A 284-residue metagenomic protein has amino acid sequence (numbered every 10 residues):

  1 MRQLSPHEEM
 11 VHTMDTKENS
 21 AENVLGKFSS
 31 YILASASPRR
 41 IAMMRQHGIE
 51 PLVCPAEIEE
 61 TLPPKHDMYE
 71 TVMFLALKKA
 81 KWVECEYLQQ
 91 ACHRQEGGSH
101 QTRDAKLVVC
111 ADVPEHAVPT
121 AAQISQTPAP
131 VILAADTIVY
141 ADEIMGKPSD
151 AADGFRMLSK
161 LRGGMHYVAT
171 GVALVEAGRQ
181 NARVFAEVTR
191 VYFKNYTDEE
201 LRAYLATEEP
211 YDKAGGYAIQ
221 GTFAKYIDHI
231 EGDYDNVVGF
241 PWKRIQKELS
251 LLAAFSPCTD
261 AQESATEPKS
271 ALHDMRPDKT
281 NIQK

Functional and structural regions predicted by a protein language model:
P6, V11-T13: Non-catalytic terminal extensions that flank enzyme cores
D15-I32, Y69-Q95, S99-E263, E267-K284: Anionic-ligand binding patches
K17-S20, P38, P55-A56: Short glycine/proline-centered loop/turn elements that form peptide/ligand docking sites
A21-I49: N-terminal beta1-alpha1 ligand-phosphate binding loop
S37-R39, I58, T222-F223, D233: A generic "binding-loop/recognition-motif" signal
G48-K65, N181-V188: Short glycine-rich, Thr/Ser-proximal phosphate-binding strand/loop in the N-terminal lobe of ATP-dependent enzymes
